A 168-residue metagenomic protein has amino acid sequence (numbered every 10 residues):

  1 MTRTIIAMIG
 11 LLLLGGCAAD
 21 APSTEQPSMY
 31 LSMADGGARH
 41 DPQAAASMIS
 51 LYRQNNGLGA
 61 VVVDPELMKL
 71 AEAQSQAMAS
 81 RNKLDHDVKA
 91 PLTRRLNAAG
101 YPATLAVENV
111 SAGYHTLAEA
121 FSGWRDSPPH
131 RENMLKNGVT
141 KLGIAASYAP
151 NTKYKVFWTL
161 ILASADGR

Functional and structural regions predicted by a protein language model:
M1-C17: Sec-dependent bacterial lipoprotein signal peptides
T2-R3, A19, E66, L160-R168: Mature exported/compartmentalized surface modules and terminal targeting/interaction regions
G15-D35: Bacterial Sec signal peptide processing site at the extreme N-terminus
Y30-H40, N55-V63, M78-K83, A106-S111 (+1 more regions): Second-shell loop/turn segments in exported
Q43, S47-L51, P65-Q76, R94 (+5 more regions): Solvent-exposed, polar/charged alpha-helical surfaces in well-ordered, non-transmembrane soluble domains, broadly
N55-K69, N82-P91, V107, R131-N137 (+1 more regions): Surface-exposed patches in mature extracellular/periplasmic domains of secreted proteins
M68-H115: Short, surface-exposed glycine/acidic/tryptophan-bearing loops
T116-R168: Disulfide-stabilized extracellular recognition modules
